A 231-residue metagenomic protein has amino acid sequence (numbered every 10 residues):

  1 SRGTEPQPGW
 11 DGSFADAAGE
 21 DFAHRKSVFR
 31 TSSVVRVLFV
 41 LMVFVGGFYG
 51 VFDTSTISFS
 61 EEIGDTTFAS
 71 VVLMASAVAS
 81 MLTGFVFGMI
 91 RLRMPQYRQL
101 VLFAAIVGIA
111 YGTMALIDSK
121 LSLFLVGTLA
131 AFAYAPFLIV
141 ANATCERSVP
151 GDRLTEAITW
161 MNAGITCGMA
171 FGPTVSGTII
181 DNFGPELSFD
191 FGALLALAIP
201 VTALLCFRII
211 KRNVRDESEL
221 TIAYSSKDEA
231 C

Functional and structural regions predicted by a protein language model:
S1-V40, F44, L220-C231: Juxtamembrane intracellular "pre-TM" segments in multi-pass secondary transporters
R25, F29-M74: Helix-loop boundary and gating motifs at the non-cytosolic
T56, P136-V149: Intracellular juxtamembrane helix-capping segments at the cytosolic ends of symmetry-related transmembrane helices
T83-Q96, I180: Helix-to-loop junctions at the C-terminal end of transmembrane segments in multipass secondary transporters
R98-G112, A193: Structural signature of the two symmetry-related core transmembrane helices
A115-V126: Helix-loop junctions at membrane interfaces in 12-TM secondary transporters
R153-F183: A late C-terminal transmembrane helix in Major Facilitator Superfamily
T178-A196: A membrane-interface helix-boundary motif in multi-pass transporters
